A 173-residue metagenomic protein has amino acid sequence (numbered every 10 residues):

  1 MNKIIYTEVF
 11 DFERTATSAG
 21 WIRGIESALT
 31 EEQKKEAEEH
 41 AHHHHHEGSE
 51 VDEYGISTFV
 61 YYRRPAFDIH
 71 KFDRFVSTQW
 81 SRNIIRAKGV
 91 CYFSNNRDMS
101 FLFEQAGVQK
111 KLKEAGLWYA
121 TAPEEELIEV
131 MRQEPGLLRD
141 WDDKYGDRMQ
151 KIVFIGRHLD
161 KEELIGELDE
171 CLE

Functional and structural regions predicted by a protein language model:
M1-K144, Q150, L159-K161, D169-E173: C-terminal accessory "lid"/substrate-recognition subdomains
